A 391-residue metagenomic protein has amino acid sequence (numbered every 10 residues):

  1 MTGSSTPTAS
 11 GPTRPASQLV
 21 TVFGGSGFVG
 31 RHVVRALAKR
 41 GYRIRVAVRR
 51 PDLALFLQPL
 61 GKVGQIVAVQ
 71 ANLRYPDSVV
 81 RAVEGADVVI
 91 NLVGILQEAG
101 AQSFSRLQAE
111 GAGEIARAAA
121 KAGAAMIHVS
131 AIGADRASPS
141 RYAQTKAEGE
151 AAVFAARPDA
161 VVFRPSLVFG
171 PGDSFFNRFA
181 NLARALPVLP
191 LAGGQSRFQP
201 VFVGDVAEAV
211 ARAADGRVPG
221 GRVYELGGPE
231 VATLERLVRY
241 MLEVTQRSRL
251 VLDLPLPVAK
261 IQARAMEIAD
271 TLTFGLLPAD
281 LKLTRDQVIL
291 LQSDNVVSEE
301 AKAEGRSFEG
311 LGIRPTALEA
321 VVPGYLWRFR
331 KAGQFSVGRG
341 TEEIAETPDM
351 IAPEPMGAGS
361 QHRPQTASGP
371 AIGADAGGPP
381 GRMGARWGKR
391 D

Functional and structural regions predicted by a protein language model:
G3-S5, P12-Y42: N-terminal Rossmann NAD(P)H-binding glycine-rich loop of SDR-like oxidoreductase domains
F23, A47, L92-V93, M126-I132 (+1 more regions): SDR active-site strand-loop-helix element
G30-H32, A109, A147: Residues forming the Rossmann-fold NAD(P)(H) cofactor-binding site
P51-A120, I132-R136: NAD(P)H-binding glycine-rich loop region in Rossmannoid oxidoreductase-like domains and their noncatalytic homologs
S130, E150-N177, N181-R184: Conserved beta-loop-beta element that borders a ligand/cofactor-binding pocket
S174-F175, G193-D215, G221-E225, L234-R236: Substrate-positioning beta->alpha
R197-G204, L226-V244, D253-R264, R314-T316: Substrate-binding strand-loop-helix patch in Rossmann-like NAD(P)-dependent oxidoreductase/epimerase domains
P257-D391: A hydrophobic C-terminal alpha-helical subdomain
